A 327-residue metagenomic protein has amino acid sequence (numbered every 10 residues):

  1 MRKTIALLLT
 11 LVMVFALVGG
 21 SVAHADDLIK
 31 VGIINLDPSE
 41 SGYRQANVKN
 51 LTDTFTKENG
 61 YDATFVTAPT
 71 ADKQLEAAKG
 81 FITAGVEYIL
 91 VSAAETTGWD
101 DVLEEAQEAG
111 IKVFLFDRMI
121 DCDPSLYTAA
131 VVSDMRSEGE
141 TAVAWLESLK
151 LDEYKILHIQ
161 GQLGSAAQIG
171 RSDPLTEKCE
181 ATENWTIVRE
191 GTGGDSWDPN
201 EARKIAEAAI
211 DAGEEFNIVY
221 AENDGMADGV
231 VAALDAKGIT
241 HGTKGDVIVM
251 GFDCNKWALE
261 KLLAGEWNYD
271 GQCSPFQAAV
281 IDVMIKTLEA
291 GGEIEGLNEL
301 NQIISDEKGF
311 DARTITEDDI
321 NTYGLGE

Functional and structural regions predicted by a protein language model:
V18-D27: Sec-dependent signal peptide cleavage junction
D27-I29, I159, L163-A167, K178-T182 (+1 more regions): Hinge/cleft segment of the Venus flytrap/periplasmic-binding protein
K30-E58, T64-G80, V86, S92-T96 (+2 more regions): Extracytoplasmic "Venus flytrap"
V31, Q74, A130-I156, G170 (+3 more regions): Hydrophobic alpha-helical segments within soluble ligand-binding/sensing domains
G42-Y61, E138-A142, A166-T186, E201 (+2 more regions): Short, solvent-exposed amphipathic alpha-helices that sit in or adjacent to ligand/effector-binding or catalytic
L75-A84, Y88-E108, L175, G194-E260: Hydrophobic alpha-helical
T97-S137, K155, G161, N255-L263: Flexible loop/hinge segments that line or gate small-molecule binding clefts
